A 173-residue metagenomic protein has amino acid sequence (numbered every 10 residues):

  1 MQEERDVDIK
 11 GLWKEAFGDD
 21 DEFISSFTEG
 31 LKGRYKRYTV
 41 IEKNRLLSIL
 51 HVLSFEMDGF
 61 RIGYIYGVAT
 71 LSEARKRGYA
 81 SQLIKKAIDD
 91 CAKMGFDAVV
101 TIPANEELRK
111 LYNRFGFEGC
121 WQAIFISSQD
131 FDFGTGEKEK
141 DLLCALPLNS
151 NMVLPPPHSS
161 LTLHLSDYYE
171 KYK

Functional and structural regions predicted by a protein language model:
M1-V7, P157-S166: Conserved N-terminal entry element of GNAT/NAT acetyltransferase domains
D6-A69: A conserved beta-strand-loop-helix scaffold within acyl/acetyltransferase catalytic domains
Y35, K138-L143, L165-Y169: Short hydrophobic/aromatic beta-strand or adjacent loop that forms the aromatic wall/cage of a ligand/substrate-binding
A69, E106, F125: Core nucleotidyl-transferase/polymerase catalytic module
A74-K86, F96: Conserved acetyl-CoA pyrophosphate-binding loop and the N-cap/start of the following alpha-helix in GNAT-like
C91-A104: Conserved GNAT acetyl-CoA-binding A-motif
V100-I102, N113, E118-C144: Conserved catalytic-core motifs of GNAT/GCN5-like acyltransferases
